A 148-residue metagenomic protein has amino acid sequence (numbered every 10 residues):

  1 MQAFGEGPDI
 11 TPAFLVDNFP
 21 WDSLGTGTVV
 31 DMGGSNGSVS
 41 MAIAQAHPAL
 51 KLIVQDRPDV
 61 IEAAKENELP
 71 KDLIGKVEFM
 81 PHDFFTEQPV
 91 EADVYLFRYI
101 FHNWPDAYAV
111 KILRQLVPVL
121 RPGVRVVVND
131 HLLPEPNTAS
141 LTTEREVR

Functional and structural regions predicted by a protein language model:
M1-G27: Conserved Class I S-adenosyl-L-methionine-dependent methyltransferase catalytic core
D17-R148: Alpha-helical subdomain
